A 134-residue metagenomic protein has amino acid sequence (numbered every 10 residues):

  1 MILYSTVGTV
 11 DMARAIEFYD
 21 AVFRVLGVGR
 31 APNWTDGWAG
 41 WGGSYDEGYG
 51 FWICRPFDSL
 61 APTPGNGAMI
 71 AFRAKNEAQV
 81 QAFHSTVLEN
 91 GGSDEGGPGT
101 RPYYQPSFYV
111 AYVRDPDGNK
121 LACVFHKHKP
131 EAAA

Functional and structural regions predicted by a protein language model:
M1-I16, I70, H126-A134: N-terminal beta-strand motif that seeds the catalytic metal site of vicinal oxygen chelate
V7-G50: Core segments of cupin and vicinal oxygen chelate
V10-R14, A71-A111, P116: Vicinal oxygen chelate
P32-N33, G96-G97, K127: A generic structural-conservation signal
P32-W34, F57, Y103-P106: Short, flexible, glycine-rich and Lys/Arg-enriched loop motifs at helix boundaries that contact anionic partners
G37, R101-P102, K127, A132: Conserved beta-strand edge residues that scaffold enzyme active sites
A39, G43-A82: Long, continuous compositionally biased terminal/linker segments
L121-C123: Short glycine-/small-residue motifs
